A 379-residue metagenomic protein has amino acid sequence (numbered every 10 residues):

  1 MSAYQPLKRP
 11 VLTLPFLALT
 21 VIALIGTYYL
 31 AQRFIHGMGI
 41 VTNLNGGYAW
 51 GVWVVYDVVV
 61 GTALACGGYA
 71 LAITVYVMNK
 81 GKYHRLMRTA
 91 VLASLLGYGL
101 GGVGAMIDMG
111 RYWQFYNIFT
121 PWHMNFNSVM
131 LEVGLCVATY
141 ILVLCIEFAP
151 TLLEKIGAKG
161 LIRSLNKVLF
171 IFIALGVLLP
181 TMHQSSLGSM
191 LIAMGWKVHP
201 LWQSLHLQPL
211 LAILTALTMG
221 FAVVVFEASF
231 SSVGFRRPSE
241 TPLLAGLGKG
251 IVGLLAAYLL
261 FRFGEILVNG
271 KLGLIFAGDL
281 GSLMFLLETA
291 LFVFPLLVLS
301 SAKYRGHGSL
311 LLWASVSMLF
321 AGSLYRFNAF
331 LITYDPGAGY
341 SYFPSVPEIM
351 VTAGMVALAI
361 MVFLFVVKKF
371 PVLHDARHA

Functional and structural regions predicted by a protein language model:
M1-V54: N-terminal regions that are enriched for targeting/export leaders and immediately downstream pro/stem segments
A3-P6, L12, F16-G26, K82 (+1 more regions): Long, contiguous internal "core" modules enriched in hydrophobic/ aromatic residues
A18-G39, V103-I107, L178-M190, F363 (+1 more regions): Alpha-helical transmembrane segments of multi-pass membrane proteins
Y48-W113: Membrane helical hairpin/interfacial module
G61-A70, M219, E288-L296, A359: Hydrophobic alpha-helical transmembrane segments
V91-Y112, L131-I141, G322, R326-T333: C-terminal halves and exits of single transmembrane alpha-helices
G99-G101, P180-M182, Y258-F261, S317-F327: Aromatic-anchored segments of alpha-helical transmembrane domains
K303-A379: TerminUS-proximal long segments
